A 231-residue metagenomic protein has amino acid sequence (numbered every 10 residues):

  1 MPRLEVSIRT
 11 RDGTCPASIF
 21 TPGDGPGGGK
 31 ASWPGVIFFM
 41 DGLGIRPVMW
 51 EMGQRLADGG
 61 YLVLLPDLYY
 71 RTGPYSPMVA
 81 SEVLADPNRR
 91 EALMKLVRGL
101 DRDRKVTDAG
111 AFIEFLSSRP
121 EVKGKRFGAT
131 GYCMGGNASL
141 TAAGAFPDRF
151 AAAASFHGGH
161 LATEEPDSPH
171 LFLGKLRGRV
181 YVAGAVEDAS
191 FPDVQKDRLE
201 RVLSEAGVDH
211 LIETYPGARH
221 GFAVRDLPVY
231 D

Functional and structural regions predicted by a protein language model:
M1-D231: N-terminal cap/leader regions of alpha/beta-hydrolase-fold enzymes, predominantly small-molecule hydrolases
